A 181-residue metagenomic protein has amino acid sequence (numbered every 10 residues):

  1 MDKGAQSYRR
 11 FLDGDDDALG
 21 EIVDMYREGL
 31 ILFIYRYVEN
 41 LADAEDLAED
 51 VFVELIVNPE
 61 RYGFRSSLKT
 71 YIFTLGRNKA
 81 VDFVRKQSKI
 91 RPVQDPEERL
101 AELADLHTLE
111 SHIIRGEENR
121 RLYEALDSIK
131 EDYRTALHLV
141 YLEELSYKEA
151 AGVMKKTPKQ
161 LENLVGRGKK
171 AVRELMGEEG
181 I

Functional and structural regions predicted by a protein language model:
M1-G29, K170, E174, I181: N-terminal module of bacterial RNA polymerase sigma factors
L12-D13, E39-N40, D50-S67: Sigma70-family region 2
V23-L41, N58, L126, A171 (+1 more regions): Amphipathic, Lys/Arg- and hydrophobic-enriched alpha-helical face
L32, D46-V53, S66-N78: Structural recognition of an alpha-helix C-terminal capping motif at a helix-to-coil junction
V51, L75, L137, E149-A151 (+1 more regions): Hydrophobic positions on the alpha-helical face of helix-turn-helix-like DNA-binding modules
E60-F64, T74-D95, R115: Arg/Lys-rich amphipathic alpha helix in sigma70-family domain 2
V81, A125, Y133, L142 (+1 more regions): DNA-recognition helix of helix-turn-helix
I90-R115, S146: Internal acidic/polar
